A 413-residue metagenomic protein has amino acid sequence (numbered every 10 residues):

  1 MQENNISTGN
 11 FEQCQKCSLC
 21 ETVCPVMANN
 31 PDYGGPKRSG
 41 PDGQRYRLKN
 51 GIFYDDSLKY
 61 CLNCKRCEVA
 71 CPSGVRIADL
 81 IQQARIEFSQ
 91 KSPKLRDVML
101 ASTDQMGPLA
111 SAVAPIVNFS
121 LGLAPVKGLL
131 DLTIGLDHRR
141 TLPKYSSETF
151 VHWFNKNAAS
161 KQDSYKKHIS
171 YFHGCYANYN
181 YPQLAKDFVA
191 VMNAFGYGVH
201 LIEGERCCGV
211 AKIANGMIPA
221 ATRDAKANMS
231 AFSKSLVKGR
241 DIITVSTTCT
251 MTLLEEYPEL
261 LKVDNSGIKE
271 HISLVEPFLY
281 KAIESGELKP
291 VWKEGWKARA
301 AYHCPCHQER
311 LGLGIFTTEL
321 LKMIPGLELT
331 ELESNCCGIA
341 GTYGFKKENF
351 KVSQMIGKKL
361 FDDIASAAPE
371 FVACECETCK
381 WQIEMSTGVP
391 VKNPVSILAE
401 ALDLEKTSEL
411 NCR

Functional and structural regions predicted by a protein language model:
M1-S7, R45-F53: Short Cys/His-rich Zn2+-coordinating modules
Q2-N4, I77-R413: Iron-sulfur cluster-binding electron-transfer modules in prokaryotic oxidoreductases
N4-S18: Local sequence-structure signature of Cys/Sec-based thiol-disulfide redox active-site neighborhoods
Q15, L19-R47, D55-E87, C376-T378 (+1 more regions): Iron-sulfur cluster-binding cysteine motifs and their immediate structural context in ferredoxin-like electron-transfer
L48-I52, R66, V98-S102: A ubiquitous short alpha-helical element
